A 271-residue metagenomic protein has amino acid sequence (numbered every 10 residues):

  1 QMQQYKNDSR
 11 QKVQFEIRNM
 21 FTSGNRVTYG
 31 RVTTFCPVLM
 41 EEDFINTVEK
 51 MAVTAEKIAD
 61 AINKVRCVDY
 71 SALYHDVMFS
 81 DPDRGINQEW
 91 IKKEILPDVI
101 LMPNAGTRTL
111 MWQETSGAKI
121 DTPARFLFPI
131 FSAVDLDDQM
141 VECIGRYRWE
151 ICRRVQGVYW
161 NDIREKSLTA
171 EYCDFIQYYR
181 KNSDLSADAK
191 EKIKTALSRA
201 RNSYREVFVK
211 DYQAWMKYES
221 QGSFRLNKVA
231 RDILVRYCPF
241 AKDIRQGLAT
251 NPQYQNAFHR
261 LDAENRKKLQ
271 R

Functional and structural regions predicted by a protein language model:
M2-K6, E16-F21, T28-A61, S71-R271: Active-site-flanking segments in enzyme catalytic domains
